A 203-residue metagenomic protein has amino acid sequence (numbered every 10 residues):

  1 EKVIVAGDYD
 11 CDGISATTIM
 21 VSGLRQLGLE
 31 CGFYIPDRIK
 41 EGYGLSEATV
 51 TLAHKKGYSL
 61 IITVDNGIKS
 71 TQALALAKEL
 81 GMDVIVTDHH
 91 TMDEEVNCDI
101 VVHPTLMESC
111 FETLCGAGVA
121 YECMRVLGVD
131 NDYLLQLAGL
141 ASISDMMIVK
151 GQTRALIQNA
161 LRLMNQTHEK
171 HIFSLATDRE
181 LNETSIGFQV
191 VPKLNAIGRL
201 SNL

Functional and structural regions predicted by a protein language model:
E1-L203: Replace "Mg2+/Mn2+-dependent" with "divalent metal-dependent
